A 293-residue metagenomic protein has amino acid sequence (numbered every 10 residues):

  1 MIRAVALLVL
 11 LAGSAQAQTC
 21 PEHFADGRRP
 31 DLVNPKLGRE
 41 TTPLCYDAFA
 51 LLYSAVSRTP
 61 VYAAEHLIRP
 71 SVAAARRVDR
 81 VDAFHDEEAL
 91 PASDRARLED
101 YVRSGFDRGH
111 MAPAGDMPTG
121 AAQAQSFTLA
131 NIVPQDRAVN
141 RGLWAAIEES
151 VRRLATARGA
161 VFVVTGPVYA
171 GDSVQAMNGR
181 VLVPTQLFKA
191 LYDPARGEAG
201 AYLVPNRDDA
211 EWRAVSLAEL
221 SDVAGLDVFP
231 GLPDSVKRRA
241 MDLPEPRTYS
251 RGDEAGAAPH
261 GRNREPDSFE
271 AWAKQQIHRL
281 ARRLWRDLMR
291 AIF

Functional and structural regions predicted by a protein language model:
M1-L7: Sec-dependent signal peptide recognition, specifically the positively charged N-region followed immediately by
A15-F293: Domain-level detector for secreted/extracellular nuclease and nuclease-toxin modules, and for the ENPP-like C-terminal
